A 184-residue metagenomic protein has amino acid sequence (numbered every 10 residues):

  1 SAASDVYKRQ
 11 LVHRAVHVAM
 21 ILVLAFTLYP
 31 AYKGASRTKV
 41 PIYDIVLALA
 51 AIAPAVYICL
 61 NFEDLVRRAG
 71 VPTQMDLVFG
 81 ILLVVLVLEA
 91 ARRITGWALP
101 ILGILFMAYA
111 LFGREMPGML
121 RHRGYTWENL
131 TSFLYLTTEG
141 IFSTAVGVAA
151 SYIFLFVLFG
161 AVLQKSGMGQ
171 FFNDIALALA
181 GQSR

Functional and structural regions predicted by a protein language model:
A2-Y7: Short, small-residue-biased leader/transition segments that mark boundaries at the very start of proteins
L11-I21, A69-G80, A149: Structural signature of hydrophobic alpha-helical transmembrane segments
V16-K33, A50-I58, V78-A91: Central hydrophobic cores of alpha-helical transmembrane segments in multi-pass inner-membrane proteins across all
Y32-S36, V56-G70, I94, R114-W127: Transmembrane alpha-helix boundary signature
K39-F62: Hydrophobic transmembrane alpha-helices and their membrane-interface boundaries in multi-pass, membrane-anchored
I42-V46, V71-V78, L88-G113: Membrane-interface loop-to-helix entry segments
R67-M75, A178-S183: Short, amphipathic, aromatic/basic-enriched membrane-interface segments that mark the entry/exit of transmembrane
V84, I101-I104, A108, F112-R184: Membrane-embedded alpha-helical segments and adjacent helix-loop junctions characteristic of multi-pass solute
